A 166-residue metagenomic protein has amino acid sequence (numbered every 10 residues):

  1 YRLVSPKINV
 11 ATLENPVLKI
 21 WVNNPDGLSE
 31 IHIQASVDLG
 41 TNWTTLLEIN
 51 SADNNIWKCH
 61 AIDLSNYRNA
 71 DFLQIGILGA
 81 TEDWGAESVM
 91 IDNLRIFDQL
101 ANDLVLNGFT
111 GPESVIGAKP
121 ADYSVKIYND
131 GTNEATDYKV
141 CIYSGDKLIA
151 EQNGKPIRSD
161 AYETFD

Functional and structural regions predicted by a protein language model:
Y1-L13, K58-A61: Short beta-strands within extracellular/lumenal beta-sheet-rich domains
I8-L13, K19-G27, Y128: Solvent-exposed strand-to-loop "edge" motifs in beta-rich extracellular domains
L13, W84, I91-D166: Extracellular/luminal regions of secreted and cell-surface proteins that mediate adhesion/ECM remodeling
P16, S29-I31, L73, T136-V140: Short beta-strand/loop motifs in extracellular/secreted proteins, especially within beta-sandwich accessory domains
L28-E48: Non-cytosolic beta-sandwich-type ligand-binding/adhesion modules
T41-R68: Extracellular carbohydrate recognition and processing domains and analogous Trp-centered ligand-binding platforms
Q74-L78, K126: Extracellular recognition modules
I77-G85: Short beta-strand-plus-loop segments that form exposed binding edges in beta-rich domains
